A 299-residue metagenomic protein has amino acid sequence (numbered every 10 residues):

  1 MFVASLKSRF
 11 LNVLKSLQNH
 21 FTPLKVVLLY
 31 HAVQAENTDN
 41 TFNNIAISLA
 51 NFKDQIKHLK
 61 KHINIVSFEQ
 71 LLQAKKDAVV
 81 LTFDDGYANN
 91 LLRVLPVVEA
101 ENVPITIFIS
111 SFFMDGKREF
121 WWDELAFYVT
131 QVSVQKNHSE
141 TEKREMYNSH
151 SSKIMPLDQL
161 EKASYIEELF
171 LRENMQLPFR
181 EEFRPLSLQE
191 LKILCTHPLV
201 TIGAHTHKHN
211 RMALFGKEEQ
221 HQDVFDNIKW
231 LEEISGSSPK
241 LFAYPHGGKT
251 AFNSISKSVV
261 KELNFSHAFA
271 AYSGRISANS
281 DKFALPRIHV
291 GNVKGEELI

Functional and structural regions predicted by a protein language model:
M1-T82, N89, F120, T196-H197 (+1 more regions): C-terminal active-site subregion of NodB/CE4 polysaccharide deacetylases
Q34, E101-T250, A284-L285: Metal-dependent polysaccharide deacetylase catalytic core of the NodB/CE4 family, i.e., the active-site-bearing domain
V80-T82, E99, P104: Glycine-rich active-site/cofactor-binding loop and its immediate structural neighborhood
T82-F83, G203: Generic enzyme active-site microenvironment
F83-D85, L125: A metal-dependent hydrolase metal-coordination microenvironment
Y87-A88, K208: Short, glycine/acidic-enriched loop or turn micro-motifs at the edges of active sites
N89, V97-E99: Aromatic-lined substrate-binding rim segments of carbohydrate-active enzymes
